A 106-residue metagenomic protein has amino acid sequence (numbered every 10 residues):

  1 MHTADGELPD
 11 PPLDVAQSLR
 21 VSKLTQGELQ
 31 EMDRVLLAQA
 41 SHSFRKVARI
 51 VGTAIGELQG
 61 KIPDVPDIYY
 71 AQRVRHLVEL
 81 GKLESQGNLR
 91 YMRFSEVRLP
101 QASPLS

Functional and structural regions predicted by a protein language model:
M1-D33: Long, low-complexity, charged/polar intrinsically disordered regions in eukaryotic proteins
H2-G6, H42, K46, L105-S106: Eukaryotic, polar/proline-rich low-complexity intrinsically disordered regions
T25-K46, E57, R75: Positively charged, polyanion-binding regions of nucleic-acid-associated proteins
S43-V65: Short acidic, hydrophobic short linear motifs in intrinsically disordered regions
I62-E79: Short amphipathic alpha-helical interaction segments
V78-L89: A short, conserved structural fragment
N88-S106: Short, cationic-aromatic polyanion-contact patches
